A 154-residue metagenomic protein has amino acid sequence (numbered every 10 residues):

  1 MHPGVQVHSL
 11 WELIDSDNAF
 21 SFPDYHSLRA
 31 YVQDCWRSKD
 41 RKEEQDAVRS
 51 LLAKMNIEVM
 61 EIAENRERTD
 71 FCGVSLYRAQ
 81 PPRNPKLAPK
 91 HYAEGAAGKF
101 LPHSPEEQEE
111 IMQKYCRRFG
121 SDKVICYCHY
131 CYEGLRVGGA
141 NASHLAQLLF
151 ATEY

Functional and structural regions predicted by a protein language model:
M1-Y154: Iron-sulfur cluster-binding electron-transfer modules in prokaryotic oxidoreductases
